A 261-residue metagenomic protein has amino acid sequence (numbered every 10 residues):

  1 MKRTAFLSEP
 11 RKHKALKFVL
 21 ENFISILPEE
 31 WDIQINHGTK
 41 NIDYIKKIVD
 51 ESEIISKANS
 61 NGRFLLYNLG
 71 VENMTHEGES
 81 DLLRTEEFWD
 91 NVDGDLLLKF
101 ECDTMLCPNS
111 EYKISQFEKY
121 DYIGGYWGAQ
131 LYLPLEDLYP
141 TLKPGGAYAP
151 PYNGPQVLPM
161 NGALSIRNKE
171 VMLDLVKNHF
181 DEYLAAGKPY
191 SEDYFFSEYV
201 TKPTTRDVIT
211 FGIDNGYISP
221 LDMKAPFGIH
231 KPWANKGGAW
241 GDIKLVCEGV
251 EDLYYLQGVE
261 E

Functional and structural regions predicted by a protein language model:
K2-H13: A conserved hydrophobic helix/loop-capping motif in glycosyltransferases and polysaccharide synthases
L7-E9, I35-T39, G124-W127: Short beta-strand/turn micro-motifs composed of small residues that flank or help shape donor/cofactor-binding pockets
H13-L16, K40-I48, E111, Y132-L133: Short, charged/polar "capping" segments at the starts of alpha-helices and the immediately preceding loops
E21-W31: Short, acidic, metal-binding catalytic loop of nucleotide-sugar glycosyltransferases
N36-D95: Active-site-proximal specificity loops/subdomain of glycosyltransferases
G94-C107: Short beta-strand-to-loop acidic/aromatic patch adjacent to the donor-nucleotide binding site
M105-P144: Conserved donor-nucleotide/metal-binding helix-loop-beta segment in metal-dependent transferases, i.e., the alpha-helix
G146-E261: Catalytic core and acceptor-binding pocket of nucleotide-sugar-dependent glycosyltransferases
